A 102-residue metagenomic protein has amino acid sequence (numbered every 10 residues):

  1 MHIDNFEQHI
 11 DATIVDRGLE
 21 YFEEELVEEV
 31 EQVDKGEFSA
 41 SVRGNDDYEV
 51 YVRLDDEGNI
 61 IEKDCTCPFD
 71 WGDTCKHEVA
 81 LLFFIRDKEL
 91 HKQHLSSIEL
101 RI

Functional and structural regions predicted by a protein language model:
M1-I102: Long, low-complexity, compositionally biased intrinsically disordered regions
